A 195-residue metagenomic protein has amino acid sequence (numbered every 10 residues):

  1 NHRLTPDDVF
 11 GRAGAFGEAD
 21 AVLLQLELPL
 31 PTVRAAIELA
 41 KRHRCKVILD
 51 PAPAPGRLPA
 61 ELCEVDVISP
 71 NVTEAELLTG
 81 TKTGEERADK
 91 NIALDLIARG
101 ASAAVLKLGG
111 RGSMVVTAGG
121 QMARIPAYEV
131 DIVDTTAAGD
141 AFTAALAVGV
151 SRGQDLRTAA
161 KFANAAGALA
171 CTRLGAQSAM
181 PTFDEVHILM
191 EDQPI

Functional and structural regions predicted by a protein language model:
N1, Q25, V67, A103-V105 (+1 more regions): A residue-level structural signature of the nucleotidyltransferase/glycosyltransferase Rossmann-like core
N1-H2, V130: A short acidic/small-residue loop/turn micro-motif
R3-A15, A19-N91, R111-S113: Conserved beta-alpha-beta core of the PfkB/ribokinase-like small-molecule kinase fold
G56-E61, T81, E86-I195: Conserved phosphate-binding/catalytic region of the ribokinase-like
